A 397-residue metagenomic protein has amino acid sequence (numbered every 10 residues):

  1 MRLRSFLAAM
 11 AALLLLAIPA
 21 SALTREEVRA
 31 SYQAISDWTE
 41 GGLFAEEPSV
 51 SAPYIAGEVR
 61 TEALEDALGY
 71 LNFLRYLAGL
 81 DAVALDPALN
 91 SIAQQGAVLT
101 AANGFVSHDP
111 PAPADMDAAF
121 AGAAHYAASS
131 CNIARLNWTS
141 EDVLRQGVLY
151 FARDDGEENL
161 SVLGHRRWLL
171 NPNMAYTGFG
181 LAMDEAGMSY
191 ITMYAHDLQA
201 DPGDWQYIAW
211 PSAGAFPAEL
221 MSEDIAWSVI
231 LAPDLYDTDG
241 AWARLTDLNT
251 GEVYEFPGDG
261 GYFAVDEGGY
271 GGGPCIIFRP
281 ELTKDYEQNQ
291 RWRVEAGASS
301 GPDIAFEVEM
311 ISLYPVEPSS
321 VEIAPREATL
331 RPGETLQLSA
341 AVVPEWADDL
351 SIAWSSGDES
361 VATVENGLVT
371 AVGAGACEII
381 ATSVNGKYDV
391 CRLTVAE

Functional and structural regions predicted by a protein language model:
R2-A102, A175-Y176, A182-E322: N-terminal targeting leaders of exported, membrane, and organelle-targeted proteins
L23, F105, D109-A112, R167-L169 (+1 more regions): Short, solvent-exposed loop/turn and secondary-structure capping segments
Y70, D115, G164, T335: Short Gly/charged-rich anion-binding patches and loops
D81-A84, V106, A121, A127: Short coil/loop linkers at secondary-structure junctions
Q94-A118: Conserved alpha-helical segments that form or flank metal/cofactor-binding pockets of metalloenzymes
M116-T192: A well-ordered secondary-structure block
E158-N159, A296-S300, A381-K387: Enriched for extracellular/lumenal, surface-exposed ectodomains of secreted and cell-surface proteins
V316-E397: Extracytoplasmic soluble-region selector
